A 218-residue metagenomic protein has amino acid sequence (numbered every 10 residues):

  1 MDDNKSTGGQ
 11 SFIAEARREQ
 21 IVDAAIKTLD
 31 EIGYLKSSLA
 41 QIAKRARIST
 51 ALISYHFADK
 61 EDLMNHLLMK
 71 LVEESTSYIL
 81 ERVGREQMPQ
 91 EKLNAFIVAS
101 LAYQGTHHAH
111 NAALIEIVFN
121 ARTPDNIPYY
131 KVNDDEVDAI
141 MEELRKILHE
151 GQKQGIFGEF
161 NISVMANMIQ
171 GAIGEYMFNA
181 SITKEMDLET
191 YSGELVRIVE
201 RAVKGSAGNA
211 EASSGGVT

Functional and structural regions predicted by a protein language model:
M1-A16, N209-T218: N-terminal intrinsically disordered/low-complexity leader segments
R17-I26, I42, L67-L71, S75 (+2 more regions): Generic hydrophobic, amphipathic alpha-helix propensity
Q20, T28-D62, H66: Helix-turn-helix
E31-L35, E86, H107, Q154: Short coil/turn segments at alpha/beta junctions that flank glycine-rich nucleotide-binding fingerprints
H66, K70, L80-H110, M165-I169 (+2 more regions): Hydrophobic alpha-helical connector segments
E73, L80-E81, T106, D125-K153 (+2 more regions): Amphipathic alpha-helical packing segments from all-alpha helical-bundle domains
A102-T106, M141, K146-Q154, G158-F160 (+2 more regions): Amphipathic C-terminal alpha-helical segment
G105-I127: Amphipathic alpha-helical segments used for helix-helix packing
